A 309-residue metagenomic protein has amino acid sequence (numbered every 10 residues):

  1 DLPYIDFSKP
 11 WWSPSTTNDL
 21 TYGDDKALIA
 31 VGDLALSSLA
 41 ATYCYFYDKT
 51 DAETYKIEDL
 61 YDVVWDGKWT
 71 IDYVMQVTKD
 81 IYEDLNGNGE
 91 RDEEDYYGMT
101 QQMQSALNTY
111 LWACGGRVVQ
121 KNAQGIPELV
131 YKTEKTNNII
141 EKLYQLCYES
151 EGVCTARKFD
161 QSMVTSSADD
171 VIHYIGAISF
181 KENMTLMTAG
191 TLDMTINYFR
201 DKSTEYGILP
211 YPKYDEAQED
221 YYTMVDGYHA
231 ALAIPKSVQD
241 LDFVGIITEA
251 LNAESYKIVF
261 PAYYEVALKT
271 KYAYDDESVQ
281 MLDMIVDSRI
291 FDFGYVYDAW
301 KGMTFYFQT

Functional and structural regions predicted by a protein language model:
L2-P10, V64-D66, R117-N138, E216-Y222: Short, solvent-exposed loop/beta-turn-alpha elements that line the ligand-binding surface or hinge of extracytoplasmic
W12-Y45, E53, T70-E128: Extracytoplasmic/periplasmic solute-binding protein
T50-V64: Aromatic-glycine-rich donor-binding/catalytic loop that engages nucleotide-sugar donors across glycosyltransferases
I71, M75-D80, Y110-W112, R117-D169: Glycine-centered hinge/linker elements that transmit conformational signals in sensory and ligand-binding systems
M103-Q104, A189-T195: Beta->alpha turn/N-cap motifs
T185-T191, G207: Paired acidic/hydrophobic, glycine-rich loop segments that form the ligand-binding mouth/hinge of periplasmic-binding
Y198-V266: Extracytoplasmic/periplasmic substrate-recognition and gating elements
P261-T309: C-terminal capping/gating helix-and-loop segments adjacent to ligand/active sites or protein-protein/ligand interfaces
